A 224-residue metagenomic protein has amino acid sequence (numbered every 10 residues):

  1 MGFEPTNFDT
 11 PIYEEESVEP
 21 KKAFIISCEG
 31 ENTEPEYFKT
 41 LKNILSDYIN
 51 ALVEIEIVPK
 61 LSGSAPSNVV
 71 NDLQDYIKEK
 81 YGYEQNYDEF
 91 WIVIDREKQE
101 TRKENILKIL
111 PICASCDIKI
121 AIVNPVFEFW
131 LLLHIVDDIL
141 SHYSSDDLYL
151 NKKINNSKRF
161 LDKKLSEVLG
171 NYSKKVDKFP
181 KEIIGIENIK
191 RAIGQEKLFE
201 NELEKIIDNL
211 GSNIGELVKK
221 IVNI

Functional and structural regions predicted by a protein language model:
M1-P5, T10-K21, K39-P59, Y76-I224: C-terminal accessory helical subdomains adjacent to catalytic cores in phosphodiester- and nucleotide-handling enzymes
K22-K42: Short, acidic loop-beta-alpha module within alpha/beta folds
N32-T33, G63-S64, E97-T101: Short acidic, S/G/P-rich loop/turn micro-motifs used as interaction or catalytic elements
L61-L73: Charged, often glycine-rich, active-site loop that binds/positions anionic groups
